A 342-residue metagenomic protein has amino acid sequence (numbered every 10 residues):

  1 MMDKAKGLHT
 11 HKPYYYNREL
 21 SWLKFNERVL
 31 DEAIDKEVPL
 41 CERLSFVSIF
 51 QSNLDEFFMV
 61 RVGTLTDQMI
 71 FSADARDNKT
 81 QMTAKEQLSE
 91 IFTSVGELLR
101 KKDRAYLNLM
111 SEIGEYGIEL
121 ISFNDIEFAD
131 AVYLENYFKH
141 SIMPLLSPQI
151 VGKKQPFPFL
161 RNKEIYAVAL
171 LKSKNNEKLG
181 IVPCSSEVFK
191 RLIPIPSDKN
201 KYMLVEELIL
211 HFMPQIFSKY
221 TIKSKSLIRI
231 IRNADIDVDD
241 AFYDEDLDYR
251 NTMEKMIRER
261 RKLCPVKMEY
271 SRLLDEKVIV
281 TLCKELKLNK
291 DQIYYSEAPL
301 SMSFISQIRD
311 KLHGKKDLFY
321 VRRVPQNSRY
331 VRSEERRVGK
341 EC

Functional and structural regions predicted by a protein language model:
M1-K340: N-terminal localization/anchoring segments of enzymes in phospholipid and broader phosphate metabolism
